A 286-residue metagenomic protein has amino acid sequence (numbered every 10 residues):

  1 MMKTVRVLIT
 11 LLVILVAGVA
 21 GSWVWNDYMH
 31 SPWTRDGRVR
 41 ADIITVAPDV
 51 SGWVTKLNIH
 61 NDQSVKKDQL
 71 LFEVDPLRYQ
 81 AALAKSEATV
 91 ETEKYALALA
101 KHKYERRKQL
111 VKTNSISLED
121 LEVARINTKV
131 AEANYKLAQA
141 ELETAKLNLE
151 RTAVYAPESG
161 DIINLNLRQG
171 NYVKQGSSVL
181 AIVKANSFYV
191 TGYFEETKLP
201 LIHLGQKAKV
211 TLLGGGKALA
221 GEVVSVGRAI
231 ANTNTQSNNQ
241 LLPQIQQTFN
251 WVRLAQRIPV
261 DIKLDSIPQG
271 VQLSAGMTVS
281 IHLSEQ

Functional and structural regions predicted by a protein language model:
M1-V13: Membrane-entry signal-anchor segments at the cytosolic-membrane interface, especially the N-terminal signal anchor
V16-R40: Aromatic-capped interface at the extracytoplasmic side of an N-terminal signal-anchor transmembrane helix
P32-V90, Y95, E119-D120, R151 (+2 more regions): Long, amphipathic coiled-coil "stalk"/hairpin helices in large membrane-associated assemblies
G37-V39, V50-V54, L83, V90 (+6 more regions): Generic structural motif
D42, P48-V50, Q80, Q139-Y172 (+3 more regions): Elongated periplasmic alpha-helical coiled-coil
V54, D62-L71, A138, A145 (+3 more regions): A structural signal for short beta-strand/turn segments enriched in small hydrophobics and glycine
R78-L147, L165, V190: Alpha-helical coiled-coil segments
N166-R168, A185-Q286: Hydrophobic alpha-helical membrane-insertion signals
